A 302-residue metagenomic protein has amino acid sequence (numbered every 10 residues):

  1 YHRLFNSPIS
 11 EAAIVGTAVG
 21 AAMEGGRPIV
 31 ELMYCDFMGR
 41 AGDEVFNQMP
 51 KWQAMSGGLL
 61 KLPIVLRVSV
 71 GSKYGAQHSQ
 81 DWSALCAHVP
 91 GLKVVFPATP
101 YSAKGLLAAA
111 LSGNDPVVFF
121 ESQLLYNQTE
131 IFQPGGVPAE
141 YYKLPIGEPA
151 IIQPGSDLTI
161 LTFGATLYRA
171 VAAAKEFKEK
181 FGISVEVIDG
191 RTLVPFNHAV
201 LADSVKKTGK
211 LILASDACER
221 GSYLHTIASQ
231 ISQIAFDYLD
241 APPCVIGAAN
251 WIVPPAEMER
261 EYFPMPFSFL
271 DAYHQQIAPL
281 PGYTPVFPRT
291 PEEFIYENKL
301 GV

Functional and structural regions predicted by a protein language model:
Y1-F120, L124-L125, F287-V302: Thiamine diphosphate
L60-V68, Q123-V302: Thiamine diphosphate
